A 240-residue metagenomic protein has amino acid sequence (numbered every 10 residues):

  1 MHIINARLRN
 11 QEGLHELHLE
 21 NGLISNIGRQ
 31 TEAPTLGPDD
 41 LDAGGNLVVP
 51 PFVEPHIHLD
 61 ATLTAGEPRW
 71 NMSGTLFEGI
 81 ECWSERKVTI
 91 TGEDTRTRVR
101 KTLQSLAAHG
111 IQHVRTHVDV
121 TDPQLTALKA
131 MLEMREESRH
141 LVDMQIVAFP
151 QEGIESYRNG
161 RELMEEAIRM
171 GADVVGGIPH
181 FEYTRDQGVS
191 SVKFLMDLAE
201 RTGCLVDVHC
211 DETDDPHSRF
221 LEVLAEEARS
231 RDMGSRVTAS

Functional and structural regions predicted by a protein language model:
M1-N5, A33-G74, E78: Replace "His-x-His-based motif
M1-T35: N-terminal metal-binding scaffold of metallo-dependent hydrolase/deaminase domains
A6, G22, G45, H56 (+4 more regions): Divalent metal-coordination and catalytic microenvironments
T62-T95, G171-V174, F220-A239: Active-site gating loops and adjacent loop-to-helix segments of metal-dependent hydrolytic enzymes
E78-T89, V99-T126, M131-L132, R139-E152 (+3 more regions): Divalent metal-dependent hydrolysis catalytic cores, especially in the metallo-beta-lactamase
D94-L103, S156-E166: Short, acidic/polar
T126-E137, Y157-A239: Histidine/acidic residue-rich metal-binding segments in metalloenzymes
